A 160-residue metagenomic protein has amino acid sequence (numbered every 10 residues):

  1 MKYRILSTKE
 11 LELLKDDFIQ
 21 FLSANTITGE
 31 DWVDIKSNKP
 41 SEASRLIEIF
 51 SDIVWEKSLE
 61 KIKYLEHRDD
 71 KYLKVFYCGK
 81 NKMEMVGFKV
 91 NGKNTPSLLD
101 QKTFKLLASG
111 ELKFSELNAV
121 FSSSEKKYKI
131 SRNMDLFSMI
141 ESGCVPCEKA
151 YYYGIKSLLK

Functional and structural regions predicted by a protein language model:
M1, D17-S23, T103, N118-S124: Short, functional N-terminal and low-complexity linear motifs
K2-H67: N-terminal interaction modules that seed assembly of large macromolecular complexes
R4-S7, L11, P40-A43, I47 (+7 more regions): Intrinsic-disorder-associated interaction segments
K15, L99-D100, Y151: Short amphipathic alpha-helical segments that mediate assembly, nucleic-acid/protein binding, or membrane association
D31-I35, E66-D70, F121, Y151-I155: Short coil/turn segments at secondary-structure boundaries
A43-K105: Long, charge-patterned amphipathic interaction tracts in eukaryotic proteins
G110-K160: Glycine-rich, aromatic-bearing surface loops/beta-hairpins
